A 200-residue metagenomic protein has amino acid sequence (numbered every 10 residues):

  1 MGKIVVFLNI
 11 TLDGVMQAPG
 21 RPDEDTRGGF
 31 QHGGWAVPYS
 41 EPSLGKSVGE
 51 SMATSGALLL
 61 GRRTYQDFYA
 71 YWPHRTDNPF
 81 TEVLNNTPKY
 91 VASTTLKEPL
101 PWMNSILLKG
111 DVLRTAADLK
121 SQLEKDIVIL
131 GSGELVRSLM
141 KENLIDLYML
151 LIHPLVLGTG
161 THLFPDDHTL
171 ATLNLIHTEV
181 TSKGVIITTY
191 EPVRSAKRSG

Functional and structural regions predicted by a protein language model:
M1-L147, P154-G200: Portal/gating segments that form or line small-molecule/metal binding sites
